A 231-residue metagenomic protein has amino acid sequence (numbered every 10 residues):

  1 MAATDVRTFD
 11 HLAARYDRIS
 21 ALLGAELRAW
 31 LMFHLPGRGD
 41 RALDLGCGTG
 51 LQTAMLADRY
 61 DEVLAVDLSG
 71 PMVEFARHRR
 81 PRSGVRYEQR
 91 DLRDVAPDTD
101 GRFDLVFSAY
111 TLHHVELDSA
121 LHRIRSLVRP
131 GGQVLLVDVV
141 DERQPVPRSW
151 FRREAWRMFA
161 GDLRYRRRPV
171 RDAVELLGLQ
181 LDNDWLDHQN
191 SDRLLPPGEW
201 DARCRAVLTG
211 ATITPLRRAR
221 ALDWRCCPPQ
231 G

Functional and structural regions predicted by a protein language model:
M1-R38: Conserved class I S-adenosyl-L-methionine
D40-G46: Conserved class I S-adenosyl-L-methionine
T49-D94: Class I SAM-dependent methyltransferase SAM/SAH-binding core
F107: A conserved beta-strand element that flanks and buttresses the S-adenosyl-L-methionine
V115-I124: A short, conserved alpha-helix within the catalytic core of class I
G131-D138: Conserved beta-strand signature within the Rossmann-like core of class I S-adenosyl-L-methionine
V139-R203: C-terminal alpha-helical "lid/dimerization" subdomain adjacent to the S-adenosyl-L-methionine
N183-G231: Conserved Class I S-adenosyl-L-methionine
